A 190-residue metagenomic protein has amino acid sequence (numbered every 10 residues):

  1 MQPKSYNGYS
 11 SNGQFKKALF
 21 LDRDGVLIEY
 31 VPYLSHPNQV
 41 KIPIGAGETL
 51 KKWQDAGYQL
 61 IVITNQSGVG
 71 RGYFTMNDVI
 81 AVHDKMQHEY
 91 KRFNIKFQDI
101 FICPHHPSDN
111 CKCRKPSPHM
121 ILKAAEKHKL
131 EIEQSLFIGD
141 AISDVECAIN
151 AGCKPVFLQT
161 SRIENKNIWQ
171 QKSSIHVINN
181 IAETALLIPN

Functional and structural regions predicted by a protein language model:
M1-R23, L186, N190: Non-catalytic pre-domain segments flanking phosphatase-related domains
V31, S35, G68-Y73, H106-C111 (+1 more regions): A short acidic, helix-capping loop that chelates divalent metal ions and anchors anionic groups
A46, L50-H83, Q98-H106, A148: Substrate-recognition element of Asp-dependent hydrolases with the DxDx(T/V) motif
G72-Q87, K112-A124: Short, electropositive alpha-helical surface patch
K112-I142: Conserved Lys-Pro-Asp/Glu-containing loop-to-beta segment of HAD-superfamily phosphomonoesterases, centered on
F137-H176: Acidic, Mg2+-coordinating phosphoryl-transfer loop and its flanking beta/alpha structural elements, shared across
I175-T184: Short acidic-hydrophobic, aromatic-tinged amphipathic segments that line or gate anion-handling sites
